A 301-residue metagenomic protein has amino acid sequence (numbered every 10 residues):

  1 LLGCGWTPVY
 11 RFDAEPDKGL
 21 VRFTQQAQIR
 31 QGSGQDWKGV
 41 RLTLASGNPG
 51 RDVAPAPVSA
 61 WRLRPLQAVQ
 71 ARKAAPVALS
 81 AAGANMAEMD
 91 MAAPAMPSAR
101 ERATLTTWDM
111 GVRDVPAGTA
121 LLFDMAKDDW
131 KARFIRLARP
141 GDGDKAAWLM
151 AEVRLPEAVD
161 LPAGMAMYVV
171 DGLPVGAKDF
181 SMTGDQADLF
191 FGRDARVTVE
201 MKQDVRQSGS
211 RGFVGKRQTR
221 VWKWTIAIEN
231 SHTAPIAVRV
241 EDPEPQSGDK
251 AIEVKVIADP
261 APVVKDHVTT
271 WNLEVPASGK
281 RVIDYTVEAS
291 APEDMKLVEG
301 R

Functional and structural regions predicted by a protein language model:
L1, K250-V256: Charged heptad-repeat coiled-coil "stalk" segments of single-pass membrane proteins that scaffold or bridge
L1-F12, P16-K18: Post-signal-peptide, soluble extracytosolic/periplasmic N-terminal scaffold domains of envelope/secretory systems
C4-W6, R30, Q35-K38, R51 (+1 more regions): Primarily extracytoplasmic ectodomains and periplasmic/lumenal surface modules that are beta-strand-rich
P8-Y10, R41-S46, V53-T225, H232-K250 (+2 more regions): Intrinsically disordered, low-complexity Ser/Thr/Pro/Gly-rich interaction regions that scaffold/cooperate
A14, G19-G32, D36-W37: Internal alpha/beta scaffold segment
Q28-R30, T43, A227: Beta-strand cores of modular interaction/reader domains in eukaryotic scaffold and signaling proteins, especially PDZ
